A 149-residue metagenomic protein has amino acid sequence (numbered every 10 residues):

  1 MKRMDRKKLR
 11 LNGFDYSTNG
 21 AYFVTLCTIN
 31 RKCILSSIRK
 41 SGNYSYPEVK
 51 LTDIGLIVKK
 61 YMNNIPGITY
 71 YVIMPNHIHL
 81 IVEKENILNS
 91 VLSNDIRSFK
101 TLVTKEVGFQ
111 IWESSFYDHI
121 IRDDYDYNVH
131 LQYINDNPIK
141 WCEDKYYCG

Functional and structural regions predicted by a protein language model:
M1-G149: Short catalytic/metal-binding and nucleic-acid-binding patches
